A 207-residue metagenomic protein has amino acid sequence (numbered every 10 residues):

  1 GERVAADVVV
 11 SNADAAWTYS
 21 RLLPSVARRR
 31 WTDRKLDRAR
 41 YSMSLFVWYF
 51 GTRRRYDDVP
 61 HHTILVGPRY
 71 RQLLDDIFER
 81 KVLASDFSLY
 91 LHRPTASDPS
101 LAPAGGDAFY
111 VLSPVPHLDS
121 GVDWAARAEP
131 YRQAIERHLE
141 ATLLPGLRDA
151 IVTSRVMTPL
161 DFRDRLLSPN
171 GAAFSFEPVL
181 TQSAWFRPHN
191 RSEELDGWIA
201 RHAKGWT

Functional and structural regions predicted by a protein language model:
G1-P103: Mid-domain catalytic core of redox enzymes that form a hydrophobic substrate pocket/lid adjacent to a catalytic redox
V10, F50, V111, I135 (+2 more regions): Hydrophobic, well-ordered secondary-structure elements that form the walls of internal hydrophobic environments
A16-R21, P103-H138: Conserved FAD/dinucleotide-binding core of flavoprotein oxidoreductases
R40, P99-G106, L195-H202: Short glycine/proline-enriched loop/turn "hinge" motifs that connect secondary-structure elements and lie
L45-V47, G106-A108, R148: Extracellular structured ligand-interaction cores
R69, A96, P116, V156-T158: Residues that form or immediately flank small-molecule/cofactor binding pockets and catalytic motifs
A84-Y90, P145-T207: A glycine-rich dinucleotide-binding beta-alpha-beta segment and adjacent secondary-structure elements that constitute
E140-L144: C-terminal substrate/ligand-recognition segments
